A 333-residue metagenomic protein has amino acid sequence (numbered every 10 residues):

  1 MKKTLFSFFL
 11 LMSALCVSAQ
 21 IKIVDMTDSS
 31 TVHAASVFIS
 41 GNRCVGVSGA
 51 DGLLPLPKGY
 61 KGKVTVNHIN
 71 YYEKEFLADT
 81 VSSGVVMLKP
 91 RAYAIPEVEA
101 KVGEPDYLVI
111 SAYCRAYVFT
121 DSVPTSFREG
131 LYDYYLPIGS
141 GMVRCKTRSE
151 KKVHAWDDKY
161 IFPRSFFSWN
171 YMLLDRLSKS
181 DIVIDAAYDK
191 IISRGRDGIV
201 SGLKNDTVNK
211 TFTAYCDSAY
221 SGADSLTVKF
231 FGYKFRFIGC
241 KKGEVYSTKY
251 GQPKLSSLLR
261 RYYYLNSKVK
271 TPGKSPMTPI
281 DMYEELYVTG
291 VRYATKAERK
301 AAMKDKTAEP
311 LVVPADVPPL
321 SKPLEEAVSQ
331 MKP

Functional and structural regions predicted by a protein language model:
M1-K22: Bacterial Sec-dependent N-terminal signal peptides
I21-D28, G52, V86, V98-A100: A short, amphipathic beta-strand motif
T27-G41: Short, ordered, surface-exposed loop/turn motifs in non-cytosolic proteins
V32, L54-K63, A78: Short Pro-Gly-centered beta-turn/loop motif in secreted/extracellular proteins
A35-I39, V64, A100: Hydrophobic beta-strand segments
R43-L53: Short, acidic Ser/Thr/Gly-rich low-complexity loop/linker segments typical of extracellular and cell-surface proteins
T65-F76: A short, solvent-exposed loop/turn motif at the edges and junctions of modular extracellular/periplasmic domains
V85-P333: Surface-exposed, low-complexity/disordered segments and acidic/polar micro-motifs at processing/linker regions
